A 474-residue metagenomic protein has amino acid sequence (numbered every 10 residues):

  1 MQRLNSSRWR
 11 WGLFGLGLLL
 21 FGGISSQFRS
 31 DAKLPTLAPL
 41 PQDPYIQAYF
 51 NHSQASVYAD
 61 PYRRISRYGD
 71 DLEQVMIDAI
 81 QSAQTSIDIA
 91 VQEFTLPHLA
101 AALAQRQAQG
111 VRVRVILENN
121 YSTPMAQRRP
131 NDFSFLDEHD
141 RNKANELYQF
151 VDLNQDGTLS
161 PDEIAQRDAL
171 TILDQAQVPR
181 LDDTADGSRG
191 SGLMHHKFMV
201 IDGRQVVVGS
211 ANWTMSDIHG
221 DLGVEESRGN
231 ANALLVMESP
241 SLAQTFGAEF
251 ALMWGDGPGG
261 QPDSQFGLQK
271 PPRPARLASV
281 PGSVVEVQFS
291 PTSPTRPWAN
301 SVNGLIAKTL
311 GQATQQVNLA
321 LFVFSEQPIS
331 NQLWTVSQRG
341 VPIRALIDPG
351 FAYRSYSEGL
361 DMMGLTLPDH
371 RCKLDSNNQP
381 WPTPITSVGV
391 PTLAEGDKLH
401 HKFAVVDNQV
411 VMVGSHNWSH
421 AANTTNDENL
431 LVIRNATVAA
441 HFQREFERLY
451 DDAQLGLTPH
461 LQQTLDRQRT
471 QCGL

Functional and structural regions predicted by a protein language model:
Q2-G17: N-terminal Sec-pathway targeting helices
G17-R29: Hydrophobic alpha-helical membrane-insertion segments, chiefly the h-region of N-terminal signal peptides
R29-A83, E93-G311, F351-Q409, H416-L431 (+1 more regions): HKD-type phospholipase D/PLD-like phosphodiesterase module
Q81-I87, V111, G311-N318, R339-I343: Short, surface-exposed connector motifs at secondary-structure boundaries
I87-V91, L181-D182, Q316-L321, A345-L346: Short catalytic-loop micro-motif centered on adjacent basic/acidic residues
S241-F266, R273, H441-L474: Cysteine/selenocysteine-centered motifs that mediate thiol-based redox chemistry or coordinate metal-sulfur cofactors
S290, N318, A404, Q468-L474: Low-complexity, Gly/Ser/Thr/Pro-rich intrinsically disordered linker/tail segments
T309-L310, L319-L333, S337, I347-A352 (+3 more regions): Extended non-catalytic domains of envelope/secretory-pathway proteins
